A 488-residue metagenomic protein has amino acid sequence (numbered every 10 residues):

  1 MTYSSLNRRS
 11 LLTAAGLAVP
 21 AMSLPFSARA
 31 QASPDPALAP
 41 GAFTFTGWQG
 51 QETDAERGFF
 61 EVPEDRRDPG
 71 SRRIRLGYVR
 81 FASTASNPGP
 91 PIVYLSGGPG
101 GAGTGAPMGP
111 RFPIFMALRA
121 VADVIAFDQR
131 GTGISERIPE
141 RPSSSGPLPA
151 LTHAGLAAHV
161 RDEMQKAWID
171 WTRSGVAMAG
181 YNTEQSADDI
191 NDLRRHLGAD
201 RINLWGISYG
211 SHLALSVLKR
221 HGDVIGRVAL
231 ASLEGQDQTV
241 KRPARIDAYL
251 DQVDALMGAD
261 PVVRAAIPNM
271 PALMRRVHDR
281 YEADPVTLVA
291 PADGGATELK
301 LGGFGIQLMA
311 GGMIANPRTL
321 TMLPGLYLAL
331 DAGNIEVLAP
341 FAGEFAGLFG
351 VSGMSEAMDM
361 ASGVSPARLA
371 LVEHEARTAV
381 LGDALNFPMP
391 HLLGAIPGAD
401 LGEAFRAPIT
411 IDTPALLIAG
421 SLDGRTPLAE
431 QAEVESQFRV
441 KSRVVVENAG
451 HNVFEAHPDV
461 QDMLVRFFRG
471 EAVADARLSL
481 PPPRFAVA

Functional and structural regions predicted by a protein language model:
T2-A18: N-terminal secretory signal peptides and thylakoid transit peptides that target proteins across membranes
S4, P25-G41: C-terminal segment of N-terminal export signals and the immediately downstream linker at the start of the mature
A18-F26, N182: Hydrophobic membrane-targeting signal helices
M22-S23, I314-L328, S365-A370, L401: Short helix-capping/linker segments at secondary-structure and domain boundaries
P34-K300, A357, G363-A432, S436-A488: Gly/Pro-rich cap/lid or specificity-loop segments adjacent to the active site
A259-A357: Alpha/beta-hydrolase-fold enzymes
